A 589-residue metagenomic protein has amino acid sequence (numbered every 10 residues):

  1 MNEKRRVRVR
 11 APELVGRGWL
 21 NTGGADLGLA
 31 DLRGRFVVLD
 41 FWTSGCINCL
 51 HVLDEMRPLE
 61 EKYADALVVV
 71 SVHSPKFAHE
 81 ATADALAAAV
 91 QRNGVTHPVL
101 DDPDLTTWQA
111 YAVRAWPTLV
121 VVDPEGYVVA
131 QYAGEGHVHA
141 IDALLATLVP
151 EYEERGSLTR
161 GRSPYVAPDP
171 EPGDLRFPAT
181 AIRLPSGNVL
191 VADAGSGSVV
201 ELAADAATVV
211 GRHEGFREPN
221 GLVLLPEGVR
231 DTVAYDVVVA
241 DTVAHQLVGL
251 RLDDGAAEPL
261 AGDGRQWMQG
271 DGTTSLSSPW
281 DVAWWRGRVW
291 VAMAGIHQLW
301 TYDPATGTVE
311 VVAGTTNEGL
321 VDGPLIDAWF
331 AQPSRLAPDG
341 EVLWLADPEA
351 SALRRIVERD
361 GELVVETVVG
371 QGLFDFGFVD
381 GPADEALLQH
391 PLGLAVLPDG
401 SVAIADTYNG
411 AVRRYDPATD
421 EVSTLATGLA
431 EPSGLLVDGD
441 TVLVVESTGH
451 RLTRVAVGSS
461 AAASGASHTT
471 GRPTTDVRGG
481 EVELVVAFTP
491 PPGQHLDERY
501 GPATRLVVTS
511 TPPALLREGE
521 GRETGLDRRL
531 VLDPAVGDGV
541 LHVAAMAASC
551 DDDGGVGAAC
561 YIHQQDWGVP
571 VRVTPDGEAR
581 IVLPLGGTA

Functional and structural regions predicted by a protein language model:
M1-L29, T469: N-terminal "domain-start" segment that seeds a small globular fold
F41-P58, G493-L496: Conserved redox-active cysteine motifs that mediate thiol-disulfide chemistry, especially di-cysteine Cys-X(1-2)-Cys
L50-R92, P103-T107: Structural microenvironment flanking redox-active thiols in thiol-disulfide oxidoreductases
A87-W116, V120-V122: Short, internal strand/loop/helix patches that form the active-site neighborhood or redox-interaction surface
D123-P185, S460-A461: Thiol-/selenol-based redox modules, centered on thioredoxin-like and closely related oxidoreductase domains
R160-A179, G195, A206-G221, A256-W280 (+4 more regions): Gly/Pro-rich loop segments of beta-rich domains
L184, V189-G195, T232-H245, R251 (+4 more regions): Conserved beta-strand positions in repeat-built beta-propeller and related beta-rich domains
A207, V457-A589: Extracellular/lumen-exposed scaffold segments
